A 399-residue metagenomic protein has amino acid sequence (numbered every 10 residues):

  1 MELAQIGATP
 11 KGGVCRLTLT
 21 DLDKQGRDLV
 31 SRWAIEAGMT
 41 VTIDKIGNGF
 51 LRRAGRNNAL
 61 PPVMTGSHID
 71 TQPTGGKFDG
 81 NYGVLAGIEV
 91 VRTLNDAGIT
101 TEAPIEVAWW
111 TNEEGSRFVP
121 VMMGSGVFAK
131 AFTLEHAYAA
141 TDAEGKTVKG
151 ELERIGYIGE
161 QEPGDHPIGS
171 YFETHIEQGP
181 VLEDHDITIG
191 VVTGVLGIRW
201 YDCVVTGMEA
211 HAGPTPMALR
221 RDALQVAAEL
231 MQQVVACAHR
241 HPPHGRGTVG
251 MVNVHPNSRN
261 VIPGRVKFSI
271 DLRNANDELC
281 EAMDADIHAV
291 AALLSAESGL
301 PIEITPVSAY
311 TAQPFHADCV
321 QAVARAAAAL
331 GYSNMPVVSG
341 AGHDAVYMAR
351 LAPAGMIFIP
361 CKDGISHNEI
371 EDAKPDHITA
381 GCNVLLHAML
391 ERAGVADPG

Functional and structural regions predicted by a protein language model:
M1-T20, Y310, I365-H367: N-terminal capping segment at the start of a domain
Q5, T9, G145-T193, M231-A236 (+2 more regions): Active-site-adjacent substrate-binding region of metalloamidase/peptidase-like peptide-processing proteins
A8-A54: A non-catalytic alpha/beta surface segment that caps or lines the substrate-entry region of metallo-dependent hydrolase
R16-T18, T248-N257, S269-N276, P301-V320 (+1 more regions): A short beta-alpha structural unit
T42-D44, T100-P104, G159-G164, P214 (+4 more regions): Flexible, glycine/charged-enriched surface loops at secondary-structure junctions
T65, G75-E114, R199-V205, P214-C237 (+3 more regions): Alpha-helical metal-binding/catalytic segments enriched in His/Glu/Asp
N112-E113, R117-E278: Midchain, well-structured core segments that form catalytic/ion-binding scaffolds
T193, H211, T215-H241, A289 (+2 more regions): His/Asp/Glu-rich mid-to-C-terminal helical/loop segments that flank catalytic regions of hydrolases
